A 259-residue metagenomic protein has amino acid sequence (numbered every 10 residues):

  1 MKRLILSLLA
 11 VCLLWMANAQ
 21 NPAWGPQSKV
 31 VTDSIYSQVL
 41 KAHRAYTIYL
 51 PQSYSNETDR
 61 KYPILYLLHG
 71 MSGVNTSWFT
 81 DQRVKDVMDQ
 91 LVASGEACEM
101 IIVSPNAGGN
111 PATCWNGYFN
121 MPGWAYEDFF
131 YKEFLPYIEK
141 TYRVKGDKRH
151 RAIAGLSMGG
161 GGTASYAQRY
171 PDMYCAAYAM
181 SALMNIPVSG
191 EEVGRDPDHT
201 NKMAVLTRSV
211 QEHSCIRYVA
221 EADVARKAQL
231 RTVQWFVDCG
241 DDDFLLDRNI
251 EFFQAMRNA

Functional and structural regions predicted by a protein language model:
K2-L8: Sec-dependent signal peptide recognition, specifically the positively charged N-region followed immediately by
L8-L9, L50: A periodicity- and composition-biased signal for non-globular, repetitive helical segments
A10-N18: Hydrophobic h-region of N-terminal signal peptides that target proteins for export in Gram-negative bacteria
Q20-A259: Non-catalytic cap/lid and distal C-terminal segments of serine-dependent acyl enzymes
